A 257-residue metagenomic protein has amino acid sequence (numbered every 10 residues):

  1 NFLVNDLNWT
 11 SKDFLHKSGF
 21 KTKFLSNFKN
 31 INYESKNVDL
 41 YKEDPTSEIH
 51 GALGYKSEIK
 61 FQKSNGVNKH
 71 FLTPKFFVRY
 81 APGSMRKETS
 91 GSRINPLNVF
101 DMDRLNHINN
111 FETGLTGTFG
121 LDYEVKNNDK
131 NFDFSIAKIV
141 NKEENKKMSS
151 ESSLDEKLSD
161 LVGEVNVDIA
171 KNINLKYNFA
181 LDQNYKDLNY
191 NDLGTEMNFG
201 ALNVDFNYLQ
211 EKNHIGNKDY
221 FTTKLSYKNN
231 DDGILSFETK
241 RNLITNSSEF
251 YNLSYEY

Functional and structural regions predicted by a protein language model:
N1-E256: Outer-membrane beta-barrel translocator/pore domains, especially the C-terminal barrels of Gram-negative outer-membrane
